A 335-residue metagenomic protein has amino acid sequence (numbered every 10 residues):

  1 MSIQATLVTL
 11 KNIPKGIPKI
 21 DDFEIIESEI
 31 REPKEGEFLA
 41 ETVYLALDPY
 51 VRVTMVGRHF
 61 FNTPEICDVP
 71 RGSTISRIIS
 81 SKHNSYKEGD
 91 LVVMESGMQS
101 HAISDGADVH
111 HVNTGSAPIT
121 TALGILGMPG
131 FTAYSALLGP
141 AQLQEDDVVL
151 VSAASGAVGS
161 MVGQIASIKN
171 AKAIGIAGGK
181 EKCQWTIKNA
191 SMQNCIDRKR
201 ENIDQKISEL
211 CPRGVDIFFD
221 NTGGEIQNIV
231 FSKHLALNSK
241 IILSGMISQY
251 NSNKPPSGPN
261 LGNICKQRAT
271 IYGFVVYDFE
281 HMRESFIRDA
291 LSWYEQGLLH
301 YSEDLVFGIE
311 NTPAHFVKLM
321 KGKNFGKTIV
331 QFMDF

Functional and structural regions predicted by a protein language model:
I3, E280-F335: C-terminal hydrophobic helical "lid"/dimerization subdomain of Rossmann-like NAD(P)H-dependent oxidoreductases
E29-L47, M55-M98: Glycine-rich beta-strand-centered segment in the early N-terminal region that forms part of a ligand/cofactor-binding
G36, S208-I217: A short acidic, Gly/Pro-enriched loop at the edge of an enzyme's catalytic core that lines a small-molecule cofactor
P70-R77, S85-A153, L298: NAD(P)H dinucleotide-binding glycine-rich loop of Rossmann-like/cofactor-binding domains, especially the beta1-alpha1
V93, L150, I196, D216-F219: N-terminal Rossmann-like NAD(P) cofactor-binding module of classical short-chain dehydrogenase/reductase
S100, G178-K188, P255-L261: Short, glycine/polar-rich helix-capping loops at beta-to-alpha or helix-loop-helix junctions that flank or form
I125-R200, Q205: Mid-domain Rossmann-like dinucleotide-binding core that forms the NAD(H)/NADP(H) cofactor-binding site
E225-L299, M333-F335: Glycine-rich phosphate-binding loop and adjacent beta-alpha segment of Rossmann(oid) nucleotide-cofactor-binding
